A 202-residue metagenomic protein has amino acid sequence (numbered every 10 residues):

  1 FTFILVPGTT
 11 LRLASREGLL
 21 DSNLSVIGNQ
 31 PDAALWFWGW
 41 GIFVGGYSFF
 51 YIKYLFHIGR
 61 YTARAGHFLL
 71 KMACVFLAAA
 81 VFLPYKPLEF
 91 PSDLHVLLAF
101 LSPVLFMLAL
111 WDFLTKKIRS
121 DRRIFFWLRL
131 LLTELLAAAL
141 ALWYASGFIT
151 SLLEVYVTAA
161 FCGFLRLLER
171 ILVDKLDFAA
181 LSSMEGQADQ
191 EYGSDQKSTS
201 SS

Functional and structural regions predicted by a protein language model:
F1, Y61-A73, S120-L131: Membrane-interfacial loop-to-transmembrane alpha-helix junctions, especially the N-terminal start
F1-F56, Y61: N-terminal topogenic module of multi-pass integral membrane proteins
F3-P7, W36-Y51, S102-D112, V157-V173: Hydrophobic cores of alpha-helical transmembrane segments in multi-pass inner/ER membrane proteins, independent
P7-L11, I52, C74-K86, M107-F113 (+2 more regions): Hydrophobic alpha-helical transmembrane segments and adjacent interfacial helices in integral membrane proteins
S25-N29, L88-L101, T150-A159: Non-cytosolic membrane-interface motifs at loop->transmembrane helix junctions
G45-P84: A glycine-rich, hydrophobic loop/mini-helix early in the fold
A73-W127: Membrane-proximal helix-loop-helix units in multi-pass membrane proteins
K117-S202: Terminal transmembrane helical module of multi-pass membrane proteins
